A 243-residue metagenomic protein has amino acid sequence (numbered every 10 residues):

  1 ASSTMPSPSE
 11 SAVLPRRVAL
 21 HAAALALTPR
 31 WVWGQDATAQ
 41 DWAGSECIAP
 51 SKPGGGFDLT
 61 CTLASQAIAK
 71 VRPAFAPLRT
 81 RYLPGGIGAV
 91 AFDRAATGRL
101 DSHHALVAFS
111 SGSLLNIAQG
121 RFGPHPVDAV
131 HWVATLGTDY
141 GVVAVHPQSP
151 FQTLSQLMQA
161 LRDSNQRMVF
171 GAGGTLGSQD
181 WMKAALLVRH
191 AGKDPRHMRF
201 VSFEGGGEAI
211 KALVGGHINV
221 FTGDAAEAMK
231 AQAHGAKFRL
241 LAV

Functional and structural regions predicted by a protein language model:
A1-L14, V18, A22-L27: N-terminal secretory signal peptides
W33-V127, L176, G192-K230: N-terminal (or domain-start) structured segment
I48-K52, Y140-P150: A bilobed periplasmic-binding-protein/Venus flytrap-type ligand-binding module shared by bacterial periplasmic
S102-H104, Q166-R167, A236-F238: Loop/turn elements at helix/coil->beta-strand transitions in domains of secreted/extracellular proteins
H104-V107, P124-V143, V169-G171: A structural signal for short loop-to-beta-strand junctions that line the ligand-binding cleft of periplasmic/secreted
V145-Q166: Flexible hinge/capping segments at coil-to-helix
L176-K183: Secondary-structure junction motif
A228-V243: C-terminal lobe and pocket-closing loops of periplasmic/extracytoplasmic Venus-flytrap solute-binding proteins
